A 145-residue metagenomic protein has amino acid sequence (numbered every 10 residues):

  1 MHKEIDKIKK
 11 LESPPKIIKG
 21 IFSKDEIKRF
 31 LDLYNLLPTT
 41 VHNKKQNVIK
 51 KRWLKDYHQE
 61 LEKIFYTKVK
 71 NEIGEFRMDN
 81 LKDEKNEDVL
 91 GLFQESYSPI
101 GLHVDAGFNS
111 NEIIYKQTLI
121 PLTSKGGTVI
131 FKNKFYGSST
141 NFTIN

Functional and structural regions predicted by a protein language model:
M1-I100: Non-heme Fe(II)/2-oxoglutarate
F93-N145: Catalytic core of non-heme Fe(II) oxygenases with the double-stranded beta-helix
